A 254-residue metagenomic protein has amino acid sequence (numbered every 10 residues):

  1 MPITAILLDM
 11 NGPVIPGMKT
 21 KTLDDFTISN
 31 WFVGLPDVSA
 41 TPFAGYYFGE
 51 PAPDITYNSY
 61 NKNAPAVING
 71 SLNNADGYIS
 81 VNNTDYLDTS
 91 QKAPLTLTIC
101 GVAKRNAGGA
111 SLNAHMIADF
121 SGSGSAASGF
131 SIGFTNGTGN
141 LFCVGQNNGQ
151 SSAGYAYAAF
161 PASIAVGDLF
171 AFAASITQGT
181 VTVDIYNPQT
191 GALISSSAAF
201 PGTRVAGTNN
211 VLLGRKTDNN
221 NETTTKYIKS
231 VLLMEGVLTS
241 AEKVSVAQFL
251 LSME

Functional and structural regions predicted by a protein language model:
M1-T84, V244-E254: Extracytoplasmic low-complexity segments
P42-F43, E50-N63, Y78-C143, E235-V244: Extracellular glycan-recognition modules
P65-N74, G129-N136, A174, G202-V205: Short, exposed beta-strand/loop patches in secreted or surface proteins that constitute
L87-S90, Y157-S163, F200-P201: Beta-strand-rich interaction surfaces with strong enrichment in secreted/lumenal proteins
T96, V102, F160-A173, T180 (+1 more regions): Trp-centered recognition loops
C143-A171: Short, aromatic/His-centered strand-loop micro-motif at the edge of beta-sheets
Y186-N210: Short, solvent-exposed beta-strand-to-loop segments that form ligand-recognition rims of beta-rich domains
A206-K229: Extracellular glycan-interaction patches encoded by glycine-rich segments
